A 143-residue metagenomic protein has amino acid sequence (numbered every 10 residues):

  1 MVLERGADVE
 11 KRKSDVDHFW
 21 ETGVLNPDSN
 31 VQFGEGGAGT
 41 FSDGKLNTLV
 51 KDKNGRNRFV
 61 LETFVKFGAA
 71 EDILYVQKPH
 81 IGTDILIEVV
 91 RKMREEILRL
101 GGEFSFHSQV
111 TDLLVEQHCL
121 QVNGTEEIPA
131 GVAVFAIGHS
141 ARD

Functional and structural regions predicted by a protein language model:
M1-F41, K45, L49-T63, F67-D143: Residues forming the flavin
